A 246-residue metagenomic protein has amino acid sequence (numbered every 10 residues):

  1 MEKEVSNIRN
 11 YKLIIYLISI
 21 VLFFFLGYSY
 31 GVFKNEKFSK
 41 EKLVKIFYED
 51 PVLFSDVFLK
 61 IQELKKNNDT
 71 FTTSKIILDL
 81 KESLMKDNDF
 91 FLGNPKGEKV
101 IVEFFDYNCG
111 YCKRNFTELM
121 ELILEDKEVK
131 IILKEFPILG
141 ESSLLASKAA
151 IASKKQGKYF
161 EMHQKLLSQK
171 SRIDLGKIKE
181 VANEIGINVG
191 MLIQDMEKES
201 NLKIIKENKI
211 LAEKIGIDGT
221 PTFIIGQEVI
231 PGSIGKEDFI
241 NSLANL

Functional and structural regions predicted by a protein language model:
E2-L139, Q194-G219, N245-L246: Extracytoplasmic thiol/disulfide redox context detector
I8-N10, Y16, F24-Y28, L64 (+2 more regions): Cysteine-centric redox/oxidoreductase cores and disulfide-bonded domains
